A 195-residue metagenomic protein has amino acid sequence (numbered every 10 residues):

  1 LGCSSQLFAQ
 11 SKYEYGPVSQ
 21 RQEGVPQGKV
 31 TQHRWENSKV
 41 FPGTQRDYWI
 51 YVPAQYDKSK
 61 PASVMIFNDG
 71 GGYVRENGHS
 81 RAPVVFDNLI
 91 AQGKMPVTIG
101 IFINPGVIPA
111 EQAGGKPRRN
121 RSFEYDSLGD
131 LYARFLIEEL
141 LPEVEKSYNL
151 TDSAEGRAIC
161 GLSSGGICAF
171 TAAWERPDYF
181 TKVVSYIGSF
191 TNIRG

Functional and structural regions predicted by a protein language model:
F8-G195: Non-catalytic cap/lid and distal C-terminal segments of serine-dependent acyl enzymes
